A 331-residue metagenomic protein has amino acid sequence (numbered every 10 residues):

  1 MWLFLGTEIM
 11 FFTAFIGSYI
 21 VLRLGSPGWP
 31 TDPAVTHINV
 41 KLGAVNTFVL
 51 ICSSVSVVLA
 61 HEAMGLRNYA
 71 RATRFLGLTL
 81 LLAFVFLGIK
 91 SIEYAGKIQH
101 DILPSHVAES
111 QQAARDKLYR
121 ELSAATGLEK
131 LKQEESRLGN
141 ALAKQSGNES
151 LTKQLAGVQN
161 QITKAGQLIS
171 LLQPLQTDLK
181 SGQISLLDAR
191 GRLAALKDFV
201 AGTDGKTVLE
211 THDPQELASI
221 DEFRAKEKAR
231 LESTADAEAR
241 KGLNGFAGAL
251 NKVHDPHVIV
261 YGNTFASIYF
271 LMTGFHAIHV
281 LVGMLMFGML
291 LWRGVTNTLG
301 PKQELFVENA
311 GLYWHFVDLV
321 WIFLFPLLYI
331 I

Functional and structural regions predicted by a protein language model:
M1-I331: ...captures the hydrophobic TM-helix bundle architecture rather than a specific catalytic motif, and can also fire on
